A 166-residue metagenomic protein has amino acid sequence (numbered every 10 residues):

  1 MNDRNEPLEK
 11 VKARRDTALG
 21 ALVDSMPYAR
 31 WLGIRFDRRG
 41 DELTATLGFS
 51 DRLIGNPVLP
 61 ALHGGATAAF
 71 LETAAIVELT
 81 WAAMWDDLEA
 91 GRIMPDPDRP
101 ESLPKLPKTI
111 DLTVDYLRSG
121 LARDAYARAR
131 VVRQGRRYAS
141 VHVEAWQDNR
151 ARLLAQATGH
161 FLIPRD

Functional and structural regions predicted by a protein language model:
M1-D166: Terminal targeting signals and extreme-terminal segments of soluble enzymes
